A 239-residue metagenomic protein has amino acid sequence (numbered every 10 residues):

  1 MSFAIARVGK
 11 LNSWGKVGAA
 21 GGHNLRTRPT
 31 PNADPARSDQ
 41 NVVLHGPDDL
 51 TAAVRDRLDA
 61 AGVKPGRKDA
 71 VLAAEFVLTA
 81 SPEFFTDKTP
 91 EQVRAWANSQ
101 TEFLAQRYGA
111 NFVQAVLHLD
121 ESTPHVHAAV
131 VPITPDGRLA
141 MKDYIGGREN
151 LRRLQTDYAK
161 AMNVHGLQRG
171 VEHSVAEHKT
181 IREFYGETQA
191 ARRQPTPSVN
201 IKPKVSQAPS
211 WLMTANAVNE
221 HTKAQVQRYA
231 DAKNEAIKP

Functional and structural regions predicted by a protein language model:
M1-P239: N-terminal nicking endonuclease/strand-transfer module with a His-rich metal-binding environment and a catalytic Tyr
